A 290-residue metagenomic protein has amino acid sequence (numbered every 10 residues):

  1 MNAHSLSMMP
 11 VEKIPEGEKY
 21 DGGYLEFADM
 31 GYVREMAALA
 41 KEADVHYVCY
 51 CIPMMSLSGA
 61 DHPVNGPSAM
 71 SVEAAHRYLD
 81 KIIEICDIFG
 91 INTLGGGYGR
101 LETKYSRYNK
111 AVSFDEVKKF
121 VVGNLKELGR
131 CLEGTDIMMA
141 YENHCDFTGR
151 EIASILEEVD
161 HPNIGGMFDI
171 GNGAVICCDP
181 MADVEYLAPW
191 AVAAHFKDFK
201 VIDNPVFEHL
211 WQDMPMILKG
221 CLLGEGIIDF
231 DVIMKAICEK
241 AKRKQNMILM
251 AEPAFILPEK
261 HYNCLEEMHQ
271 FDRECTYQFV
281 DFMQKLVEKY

Functional and structural regions predicted by a protein language model:
M1-I91, V122-K126, E266-Y290: N-terminal pre-domain/capping segments
M1-L6, Y47-I52, L94-G96, M139-Y141 (+3 more regions): Hydrophobic faces of well-ordered beta-strands that scaffold small-molecule active sites in alpha/beta enzyme cores
M8-V11, I52-M55, G99-L101, I137 (+4 more regions): Active-site beta-loop-alpha junctions enriched in small/polar residues
P15, S56-D61, L101-S106, I202-E208 (+1 more regions): Short acidic/His/Gly/Ser-rich catalytic and metal-binding motifs that mark active-site loops of diverse hydrolases
K19-Y20, P63-G66, Y108-S113, L210-K219: Short glycine/proline- and charge-enriched loop/turn segments that cap or connect secondary-structure elements
Y24, A140, F168-G171, C221: Conserved short-loop catalytic and cofactor-binding motifs
K41, H46-C49, M54-G165: Active-site acidic/histidine proton-transfer and metal-coordination neighborhood in alpha/beta enzyme cores
G149-N163, A174-Y290: Histidine-acidic metal/acid-base catalytic patches
